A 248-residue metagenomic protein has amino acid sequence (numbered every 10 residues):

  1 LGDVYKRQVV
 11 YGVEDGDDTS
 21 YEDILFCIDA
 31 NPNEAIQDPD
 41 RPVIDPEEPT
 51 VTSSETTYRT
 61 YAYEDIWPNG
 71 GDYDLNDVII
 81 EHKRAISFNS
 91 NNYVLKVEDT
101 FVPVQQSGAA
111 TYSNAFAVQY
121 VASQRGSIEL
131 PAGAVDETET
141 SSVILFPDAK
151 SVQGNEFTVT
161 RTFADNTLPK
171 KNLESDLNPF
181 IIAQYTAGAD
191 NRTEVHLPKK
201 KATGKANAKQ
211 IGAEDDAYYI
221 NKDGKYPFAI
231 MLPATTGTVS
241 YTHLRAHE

Functional and structural regions predicted by a protein language model:
L1-Q8, T242-E248: Conserved small/polar residues in nucleotide/adenosyl-binding loops
V13-G16: Short beta-strand-plus-loop segments that form exposed binding edges in beta-rich domains
D18-P49: A recurrent domain-boundary module in secreted/ectodomain proteins
E48-W67: Boundary/junction segments of secreted and surface-exposed precursor proteins
K96-Q105: Short, well-ordered beta-strand segments enriched in hydrophobic/aromatic residues
A117-T140: Solvent-exposed beta-hairpin/edge-strand motifs
S141-R245: A eukaryote-biased signal for long
